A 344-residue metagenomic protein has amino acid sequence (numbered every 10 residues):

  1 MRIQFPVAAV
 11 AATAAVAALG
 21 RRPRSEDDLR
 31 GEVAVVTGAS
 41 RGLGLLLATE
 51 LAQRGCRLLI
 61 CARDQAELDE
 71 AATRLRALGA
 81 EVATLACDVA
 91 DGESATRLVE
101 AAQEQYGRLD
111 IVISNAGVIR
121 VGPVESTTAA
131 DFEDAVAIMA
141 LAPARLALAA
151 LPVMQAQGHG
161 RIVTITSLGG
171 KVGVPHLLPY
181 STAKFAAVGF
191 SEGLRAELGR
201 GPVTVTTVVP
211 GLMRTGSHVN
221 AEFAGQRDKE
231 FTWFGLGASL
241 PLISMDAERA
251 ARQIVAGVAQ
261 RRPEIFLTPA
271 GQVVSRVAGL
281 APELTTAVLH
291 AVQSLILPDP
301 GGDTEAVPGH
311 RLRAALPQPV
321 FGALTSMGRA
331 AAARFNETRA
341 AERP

Functional and structural regions predicted by a protein language model:
V33, S40-R41: Conserved glycine-rich cofactor-binding loop
R54-E70: Conserved glycine-rich Rossmann-like NAD(P)H-binding loop of the short-chain dehydrogenase/reductase
Q65-A66, A86-R97, A129: The beta1-alpha1 cofactor-binding region of Rossmann-like NAD(H)/NADP(H)-dependent oxidoreductases
P123-V124, D131-E133: Substrate-binding pocket helix/loop in short-chain dehydrogenase/reductase
A147, A183: Active-site helix of classical SDR
S167: Residue(s) in the substrate-gating loop at a strand-loop-helix junction that position the organic substrate next
R200-Q272, R276-I296: SDR active-site lid
